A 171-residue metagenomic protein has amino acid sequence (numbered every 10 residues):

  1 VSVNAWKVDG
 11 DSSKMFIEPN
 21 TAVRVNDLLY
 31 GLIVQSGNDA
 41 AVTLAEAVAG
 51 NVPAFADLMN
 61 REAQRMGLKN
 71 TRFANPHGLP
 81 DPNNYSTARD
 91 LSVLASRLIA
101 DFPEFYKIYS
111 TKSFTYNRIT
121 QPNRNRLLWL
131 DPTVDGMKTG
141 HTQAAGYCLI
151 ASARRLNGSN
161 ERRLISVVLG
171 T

Functional and structural regions predicted by a protein language model:
V1-R89, I99: Active-site-adjacent loops and short helices of periplasmic peptidoglycan-processing enzymes
L68-K69, P80-Y85, R89-T171: Domain-terminus/edge residues, biased toward the C-terminal soluble/receptor-binding domains of extracytoplasmic
